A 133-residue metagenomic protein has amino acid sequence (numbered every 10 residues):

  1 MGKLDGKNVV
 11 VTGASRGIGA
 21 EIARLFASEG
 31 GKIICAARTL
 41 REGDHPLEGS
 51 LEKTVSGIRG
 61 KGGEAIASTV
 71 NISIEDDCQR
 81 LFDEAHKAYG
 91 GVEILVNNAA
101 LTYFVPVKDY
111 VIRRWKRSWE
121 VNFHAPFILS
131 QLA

Functional and structural regions predicted by a protein language model:
G2-R38: Canonical Rossmann dinucleotide-binding motif of NAD(H)/NADP(H)-dependent dehydrogenases/reductases, specifically
A36-L47: N-terminal Rossmann-fold cofactor-binding loop
G49, T69-L81, I112: The beta1-alpha1 cofactor-binding region of Rossmann-like NAD(H)/NADP(H)-dependent oxidoreductases
K61-I66, E84-N97, Y103, V111: A glycine-rich helix->loop->beta "capping" turn within Rossmann-like NAD(P)(H)-dependent oxidoreductase domains
S68-T69, E120: Conserved residues in the N-terminal Rossmann fold of short-chain dehydrogenase/reductase
C78, P106-V107, V111-W119: Substrate-binding pocket helix/loop in short-chain dehydrogenase/reductase
S130-Q131: A short, exposed helix-loop element centered on a Lys and neighboring polar residues
